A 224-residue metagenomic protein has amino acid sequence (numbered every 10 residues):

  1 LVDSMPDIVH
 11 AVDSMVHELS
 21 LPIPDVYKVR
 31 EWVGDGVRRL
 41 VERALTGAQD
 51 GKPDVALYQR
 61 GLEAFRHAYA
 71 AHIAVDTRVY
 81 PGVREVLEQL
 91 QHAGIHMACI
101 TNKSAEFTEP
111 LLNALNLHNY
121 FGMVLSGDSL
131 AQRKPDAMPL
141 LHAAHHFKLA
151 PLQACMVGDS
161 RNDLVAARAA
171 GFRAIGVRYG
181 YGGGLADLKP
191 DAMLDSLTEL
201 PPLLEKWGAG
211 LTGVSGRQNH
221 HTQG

Functional and structural regions predicted by a protein language model:
L1, V79, M97-I100, Q132 (+2 more regions): Conserved SAM-binding loop
L1-E31, V37: Active-site neighborhood of HAD-like aspartate-dependent phosphohydrolases
E18-P22, A48-D54, H92-A93, N116-Y120 (+1 more regions): Short helix-capping segments at alpha-helix termini
P22, H96, R173: Residue-level detector of anion-binding/catalytic polar loops
V33-A71, R84, Q89: A metal-dependent, Asp-based hydrolase signature
H67, Q91, A105, E109-G224: Asp-based, Mg2+/Mn2+-dependent phosphohydrolase catalytic module
H67-C99, A105-E109, A137: Short, acidic loop-to-helix structural element flanking the phosphoryl-transfer center in phosphate-processing enzymes
